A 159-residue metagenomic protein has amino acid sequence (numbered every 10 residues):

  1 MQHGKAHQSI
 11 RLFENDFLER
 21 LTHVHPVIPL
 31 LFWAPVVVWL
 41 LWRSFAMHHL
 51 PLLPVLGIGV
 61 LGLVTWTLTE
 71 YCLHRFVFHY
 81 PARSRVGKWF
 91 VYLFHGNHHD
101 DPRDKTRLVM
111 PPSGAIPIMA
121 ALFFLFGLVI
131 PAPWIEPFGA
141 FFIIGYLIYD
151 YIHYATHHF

Functional and structural regions predicted by a protein language model:
M1-I144, Y151: Non-catalytic, topology-defining segments of multipass membrane proteins
A155-F159: Interfacial helix-loop-helix junctions of multi-pass membrane proteins
